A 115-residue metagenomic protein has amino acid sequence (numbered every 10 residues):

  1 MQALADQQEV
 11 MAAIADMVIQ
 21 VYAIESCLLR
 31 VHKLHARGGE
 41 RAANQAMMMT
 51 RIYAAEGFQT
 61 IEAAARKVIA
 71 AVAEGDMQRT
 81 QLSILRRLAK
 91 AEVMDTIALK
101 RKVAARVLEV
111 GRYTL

Functional and structural regions predicted by a protein language model:
M1-L115: Flavin-dependent oxidoreductase catalytic core characteristic of acyl-CoA dehydrogenase/oxidase-like enzymes
